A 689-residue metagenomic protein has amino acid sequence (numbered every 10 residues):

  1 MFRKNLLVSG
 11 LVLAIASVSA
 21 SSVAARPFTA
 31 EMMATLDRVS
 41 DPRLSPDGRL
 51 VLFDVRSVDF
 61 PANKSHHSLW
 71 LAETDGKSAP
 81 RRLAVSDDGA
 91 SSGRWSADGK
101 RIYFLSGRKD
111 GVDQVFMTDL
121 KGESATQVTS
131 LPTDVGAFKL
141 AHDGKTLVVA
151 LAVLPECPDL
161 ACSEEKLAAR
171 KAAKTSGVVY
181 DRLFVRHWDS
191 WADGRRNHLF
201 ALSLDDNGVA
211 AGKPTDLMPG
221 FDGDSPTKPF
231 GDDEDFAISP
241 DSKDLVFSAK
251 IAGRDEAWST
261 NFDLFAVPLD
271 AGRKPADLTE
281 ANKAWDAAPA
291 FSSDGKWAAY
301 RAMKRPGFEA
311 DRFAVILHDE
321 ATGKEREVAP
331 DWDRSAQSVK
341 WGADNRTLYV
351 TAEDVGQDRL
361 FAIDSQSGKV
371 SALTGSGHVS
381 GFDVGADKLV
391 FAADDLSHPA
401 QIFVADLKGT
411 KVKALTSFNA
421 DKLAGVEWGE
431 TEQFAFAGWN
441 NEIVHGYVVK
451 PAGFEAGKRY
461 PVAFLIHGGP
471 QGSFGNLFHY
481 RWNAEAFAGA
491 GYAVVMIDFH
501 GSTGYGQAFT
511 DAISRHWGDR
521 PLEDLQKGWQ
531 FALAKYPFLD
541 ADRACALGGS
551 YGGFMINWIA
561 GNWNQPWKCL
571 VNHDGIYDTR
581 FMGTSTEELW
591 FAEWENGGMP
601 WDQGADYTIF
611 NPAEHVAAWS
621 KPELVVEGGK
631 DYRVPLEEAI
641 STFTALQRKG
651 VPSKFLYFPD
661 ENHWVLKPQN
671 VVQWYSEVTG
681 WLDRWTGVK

Functional and structural regions predicted by a protein language model:
R43, V148-A150, A172, S176-D181 (+9 more regions): Non-catalytic accessory segments flanking enzyme active sites
P46-D47, A97-D98, H142-D143, P240-D241 (+3 more regions): Residue-level detector of Asp-centered blade-edge/turn motifs that repeat once per structural unit in beta-propeller
G48-V51, G99-Y103, L147, L245 (+3 more regions): Hydrophobic beta-strand positions that form the internal "hydrophobic ladder" of WD40/Gbeta-like beta-propeller blades
V55-S68, L83-A90, Y103-F116, S130-G136 (+10 more regions): A flexible loop/linker signature enriched in serine peptidases of the S9 family
T74-K77, D119-E123, L204-G208, P268-G272 (+3 more regions): Short loop/turn segments that connect beta-strands within beta-propeller blades
K450, K458-G468: Short beta-strand element of the alpha/beta-hydrolase
R459, P470-A484, F499, E637-E638: The serine-hydrolase catalytic nucleophile loop
N483, A488-G489, M496-K689: Active-site-proximal cap/loop segments of hydrolase catalytic domains
